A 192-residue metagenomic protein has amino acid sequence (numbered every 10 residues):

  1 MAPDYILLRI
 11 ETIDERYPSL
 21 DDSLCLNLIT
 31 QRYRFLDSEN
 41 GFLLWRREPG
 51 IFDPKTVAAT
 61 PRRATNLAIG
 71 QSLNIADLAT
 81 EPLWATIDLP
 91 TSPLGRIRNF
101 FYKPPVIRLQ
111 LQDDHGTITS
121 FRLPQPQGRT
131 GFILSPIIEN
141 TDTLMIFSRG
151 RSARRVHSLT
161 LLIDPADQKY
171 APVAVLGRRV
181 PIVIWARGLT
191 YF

Functional and structural regions predicted by a protein language model:
M1-F192: C-terminal luminal/periplasmic domains and tails of membrane-associated envelope-modifying transferases
